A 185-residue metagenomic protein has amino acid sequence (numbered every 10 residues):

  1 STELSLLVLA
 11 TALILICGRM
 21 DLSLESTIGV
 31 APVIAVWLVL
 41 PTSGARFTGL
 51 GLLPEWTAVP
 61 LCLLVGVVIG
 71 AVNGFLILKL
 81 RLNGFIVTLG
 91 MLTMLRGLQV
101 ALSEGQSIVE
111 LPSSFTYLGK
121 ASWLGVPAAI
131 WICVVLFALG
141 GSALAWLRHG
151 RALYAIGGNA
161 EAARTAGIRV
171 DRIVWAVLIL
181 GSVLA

Functional and structural regions predicted by a protein language model:
S1-T48, F75-L82, A162: Single transmembrane alpha-helix segments in multi-pass membrane proteins
E3, P32-V36, G90-Q99, T165: Small-residue-rich segments of transmembrane alpha-helices in multi-pass membrane proteins, especially helix faces
A10-A12, V36, C62-G66, L92-G97 (+2 more regions): Hydrophobic core segments of alpha-helical transmembrane domains in multi-pass membrane transport and ion-translocation
G18-M20, L53, L80-L82, L147 (+1 more regions): Membrane-helix interface residues
S26-G29, L63, L89, L178: Residue-level recognition of transmembrane alpha-helices in multi-pass small-molecule transporters/permeases
S43-M91: Alpha-helical transmembrane segments within multi-pass membrane transporters and channels
W56, L80, G84-H149, I173-A176: Transmembrane helix-bundle core of multi-pass membrane transporters and related energy-transducing complexes
H149-V174: Short cytoplasmic-facing helical segments at TM-TM junctions of multi-pass membrane proteins
